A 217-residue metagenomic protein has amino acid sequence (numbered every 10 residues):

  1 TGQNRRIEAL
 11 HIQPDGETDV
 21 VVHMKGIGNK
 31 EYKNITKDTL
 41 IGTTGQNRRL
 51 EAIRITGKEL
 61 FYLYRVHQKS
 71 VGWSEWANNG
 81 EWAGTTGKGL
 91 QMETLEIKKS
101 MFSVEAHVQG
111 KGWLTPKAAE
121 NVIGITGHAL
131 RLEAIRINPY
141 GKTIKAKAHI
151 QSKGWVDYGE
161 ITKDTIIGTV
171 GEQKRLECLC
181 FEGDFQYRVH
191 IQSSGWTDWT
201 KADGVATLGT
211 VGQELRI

Functional and structural regions predicted by a protein language model:
T1-I217: Lectin-type carbohydrate-recognition ectodomains
